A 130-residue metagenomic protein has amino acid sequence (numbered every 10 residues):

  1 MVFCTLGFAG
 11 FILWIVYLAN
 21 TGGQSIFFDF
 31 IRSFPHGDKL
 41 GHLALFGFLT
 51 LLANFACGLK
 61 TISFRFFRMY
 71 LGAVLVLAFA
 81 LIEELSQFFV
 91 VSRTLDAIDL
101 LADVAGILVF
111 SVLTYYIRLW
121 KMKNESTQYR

Functional and structural regions predicted by a protein language model:
M1-A56, G72: "…centered on the first transmembrane helix and the immediately adjacent amphipathic helix/loop
T5-V16, L71-F88, V104: Small-polar-interrupted transmembrane alpha-helices in polytopic inner-membrane proteins
L18-N20, G58, V91, R118: Short helix-capping/hinge motifs at transmembrane helix termini and TM-loop junctions
Q24-D29, A80-A105: Interfacial helix-loop-helix junctions of multi-pass membrane proteins
H42-F46, T94-T114: Alpha-helical transmembrane segments that form the membrane-embedded catalytic/substrate-binding core of multi-pass
T50, N54, G58, I107-R118: Hydrophobic transmembrane alpha-helices
G58-F67: Membrane-interface helix-boundary motifs at transmembrane edges
M122-R130: Short, charged juxtamembrane terminal tails flanking transmembrane helices
